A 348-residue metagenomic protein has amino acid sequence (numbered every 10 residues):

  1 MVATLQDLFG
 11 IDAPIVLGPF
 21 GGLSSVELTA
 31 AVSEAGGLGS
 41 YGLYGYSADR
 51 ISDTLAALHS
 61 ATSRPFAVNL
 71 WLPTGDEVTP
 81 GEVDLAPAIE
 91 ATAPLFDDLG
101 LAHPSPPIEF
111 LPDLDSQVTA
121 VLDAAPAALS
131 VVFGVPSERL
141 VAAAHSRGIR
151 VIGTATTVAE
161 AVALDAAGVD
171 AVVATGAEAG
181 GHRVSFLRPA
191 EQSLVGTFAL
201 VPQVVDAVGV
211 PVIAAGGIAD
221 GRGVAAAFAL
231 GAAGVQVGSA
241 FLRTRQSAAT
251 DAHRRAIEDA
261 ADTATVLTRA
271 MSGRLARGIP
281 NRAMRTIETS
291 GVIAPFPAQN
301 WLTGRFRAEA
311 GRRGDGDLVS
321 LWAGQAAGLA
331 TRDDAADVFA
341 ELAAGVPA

Functional and structural regions predicted by a protein language model:
M1-A207: Active-site entrance/lid segments in N-terminal catalytic domains of soluble metabolic enzymes
H182-I213, I218-A348: Conserved active-site-proximal phosphate/metal-binding subdomains
